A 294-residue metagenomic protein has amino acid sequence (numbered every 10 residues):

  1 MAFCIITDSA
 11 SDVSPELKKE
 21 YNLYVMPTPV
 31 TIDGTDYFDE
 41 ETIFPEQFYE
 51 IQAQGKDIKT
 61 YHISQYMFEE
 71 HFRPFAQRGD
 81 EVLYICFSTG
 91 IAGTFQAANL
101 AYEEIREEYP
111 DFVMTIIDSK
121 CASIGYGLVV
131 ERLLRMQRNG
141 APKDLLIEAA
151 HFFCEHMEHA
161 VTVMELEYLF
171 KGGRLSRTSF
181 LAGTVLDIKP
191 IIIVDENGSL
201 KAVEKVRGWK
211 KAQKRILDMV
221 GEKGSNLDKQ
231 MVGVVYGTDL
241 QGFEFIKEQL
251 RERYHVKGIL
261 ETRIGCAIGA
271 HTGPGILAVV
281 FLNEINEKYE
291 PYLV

Functional and structural regions predicted by a protein language model:
C4, S11-Y24, P29, T94 (+3 more regions): Mixed-charge interfacial surface used for oligomerization/domain docking and macromolecular partner engagement
C4-H62, M67: N-terminal glycine-rich anion-binding loop in soluble enzyme alpha/beta folds
T7, C86-S88, I117-D118, V280: Short beta-strand segments
Y37, S119-A122: A short, ordered amphipathic alpha-helix with a cationic face
I43-Y49, F72, A76-Q77, E104: A short glycine/small-residue-enriched secondary-structure motif
I51, G79-Y84, E107-I117, E261: Glycine/charged-rich beta-loop-alpha catalytic/anionic-binding loops adjacent to active sites
A53-Y84, S88-I91, Q96-L100, I147: Glycine-rich phosphate- or other oxyanion-binding loops that anchor nucleotides, phosphorylated ligands
